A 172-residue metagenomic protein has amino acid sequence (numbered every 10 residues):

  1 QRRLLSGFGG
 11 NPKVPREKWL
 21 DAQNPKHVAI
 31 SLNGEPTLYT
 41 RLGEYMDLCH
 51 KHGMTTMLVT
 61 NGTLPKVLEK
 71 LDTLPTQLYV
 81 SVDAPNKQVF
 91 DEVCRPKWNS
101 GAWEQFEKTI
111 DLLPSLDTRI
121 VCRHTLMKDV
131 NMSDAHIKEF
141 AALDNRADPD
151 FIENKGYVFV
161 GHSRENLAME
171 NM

Functional and structural regions predicted by a protein language model:
L4-N171: Conserved AdoMet/S-adenosylmethionine-binding subsite of the radical SAM
